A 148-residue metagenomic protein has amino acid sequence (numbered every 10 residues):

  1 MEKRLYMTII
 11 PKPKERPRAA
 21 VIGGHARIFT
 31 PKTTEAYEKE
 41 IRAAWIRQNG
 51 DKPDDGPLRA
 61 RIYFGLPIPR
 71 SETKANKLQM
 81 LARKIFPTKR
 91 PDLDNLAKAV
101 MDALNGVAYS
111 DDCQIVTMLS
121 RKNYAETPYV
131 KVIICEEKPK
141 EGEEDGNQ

Functional and structural regions predicted by a protein language model:
M1-Q148: Acidic, proline/glycine-enriched N-terminal capping motif
